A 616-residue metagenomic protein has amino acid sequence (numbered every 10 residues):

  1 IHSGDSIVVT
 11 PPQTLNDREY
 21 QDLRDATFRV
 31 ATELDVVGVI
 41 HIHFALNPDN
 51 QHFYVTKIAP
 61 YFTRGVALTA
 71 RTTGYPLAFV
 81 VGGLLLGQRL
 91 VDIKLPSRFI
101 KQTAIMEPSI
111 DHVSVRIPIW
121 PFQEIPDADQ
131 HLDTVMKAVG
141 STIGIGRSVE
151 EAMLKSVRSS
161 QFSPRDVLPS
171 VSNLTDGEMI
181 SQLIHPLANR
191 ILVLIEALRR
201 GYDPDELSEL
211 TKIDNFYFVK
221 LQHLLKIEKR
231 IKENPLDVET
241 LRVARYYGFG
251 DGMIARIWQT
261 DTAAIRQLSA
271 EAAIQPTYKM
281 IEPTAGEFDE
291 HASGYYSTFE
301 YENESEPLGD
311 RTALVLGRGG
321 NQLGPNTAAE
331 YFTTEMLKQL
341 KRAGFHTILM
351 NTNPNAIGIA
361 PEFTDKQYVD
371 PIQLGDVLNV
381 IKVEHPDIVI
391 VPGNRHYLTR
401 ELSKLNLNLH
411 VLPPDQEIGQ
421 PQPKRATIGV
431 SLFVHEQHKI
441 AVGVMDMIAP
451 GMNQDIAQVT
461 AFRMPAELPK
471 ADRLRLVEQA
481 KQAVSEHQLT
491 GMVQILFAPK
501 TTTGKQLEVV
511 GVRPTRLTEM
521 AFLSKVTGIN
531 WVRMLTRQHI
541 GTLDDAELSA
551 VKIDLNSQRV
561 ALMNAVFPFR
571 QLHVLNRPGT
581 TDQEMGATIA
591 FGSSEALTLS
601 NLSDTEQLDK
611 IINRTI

Functional and structural regions predicted by a protein language model:
I1-R230, N234-T240, A244-G248, E271-P276 (+8 more regions): ATP-dependent carboxylate activation and anion-phosphoryl transfer catalytic cores that bind Mg-ATP to form
G252, R400: Active-site phosphate/pyrophosphate- and oxyanion-stabilizing loops and adjacent acidic/basic residues in soluble
M253-P307: C-terminal amphipathic alpha-helical interaction region
